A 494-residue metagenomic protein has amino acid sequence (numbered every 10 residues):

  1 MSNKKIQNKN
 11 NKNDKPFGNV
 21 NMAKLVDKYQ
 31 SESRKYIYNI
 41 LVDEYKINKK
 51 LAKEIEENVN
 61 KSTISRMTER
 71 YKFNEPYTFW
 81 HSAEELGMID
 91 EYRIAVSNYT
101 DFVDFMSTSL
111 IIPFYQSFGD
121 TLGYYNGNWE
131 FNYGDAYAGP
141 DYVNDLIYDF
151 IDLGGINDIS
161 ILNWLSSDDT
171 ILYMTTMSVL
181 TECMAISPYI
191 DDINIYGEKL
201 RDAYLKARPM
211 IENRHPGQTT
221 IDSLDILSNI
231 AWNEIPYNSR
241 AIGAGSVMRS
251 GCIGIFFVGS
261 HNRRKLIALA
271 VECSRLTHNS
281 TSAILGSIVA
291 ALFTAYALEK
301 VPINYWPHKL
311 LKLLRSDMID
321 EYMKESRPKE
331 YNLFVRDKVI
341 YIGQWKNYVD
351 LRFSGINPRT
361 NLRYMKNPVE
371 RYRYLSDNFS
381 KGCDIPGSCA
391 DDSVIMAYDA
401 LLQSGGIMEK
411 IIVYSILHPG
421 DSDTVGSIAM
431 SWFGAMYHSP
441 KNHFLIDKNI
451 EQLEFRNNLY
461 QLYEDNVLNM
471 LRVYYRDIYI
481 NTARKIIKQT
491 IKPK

Functional and structural regions predicted by a protein language model:
S2-K494: Structured, active/binding-site neighborhoods that engage oxygen-rich ligands
